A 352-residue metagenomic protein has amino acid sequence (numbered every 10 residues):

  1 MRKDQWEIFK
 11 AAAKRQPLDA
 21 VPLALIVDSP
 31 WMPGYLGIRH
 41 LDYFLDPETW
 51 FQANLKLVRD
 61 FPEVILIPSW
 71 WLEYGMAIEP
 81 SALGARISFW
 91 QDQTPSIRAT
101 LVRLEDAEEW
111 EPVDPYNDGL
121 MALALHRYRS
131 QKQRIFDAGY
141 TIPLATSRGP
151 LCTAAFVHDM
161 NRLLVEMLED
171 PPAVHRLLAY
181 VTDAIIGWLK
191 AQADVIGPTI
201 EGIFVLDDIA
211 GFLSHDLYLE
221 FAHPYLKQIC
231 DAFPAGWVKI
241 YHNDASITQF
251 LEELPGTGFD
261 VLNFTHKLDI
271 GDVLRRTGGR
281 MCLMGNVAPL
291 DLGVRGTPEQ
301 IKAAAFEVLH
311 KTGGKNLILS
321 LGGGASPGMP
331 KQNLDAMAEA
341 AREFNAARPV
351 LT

Functional and structural regions predicted by a protein language model:
M1-Y43, W50-A53, I67, D92 (+1 more regions): Active-site loop segments of alpha/beta catalytic cores
N54-E79: Membrane helical hairpin/interfacial module
V58, S88, V102-E105, A179 (+2 more regions): Compositionally biased amphipathic helical and low-complexity segments enriched in hydrophobic
W71-V113: A contiguous, low-structure linker/loop signature
